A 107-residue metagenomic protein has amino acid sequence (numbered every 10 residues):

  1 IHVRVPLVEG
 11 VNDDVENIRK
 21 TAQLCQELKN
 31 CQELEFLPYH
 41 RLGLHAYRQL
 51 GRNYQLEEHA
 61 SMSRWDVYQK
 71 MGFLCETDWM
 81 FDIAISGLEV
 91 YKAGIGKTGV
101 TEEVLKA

Functional and structural regions predicted by a protein language model:
I1-L7: Short beta-strands and strand-loop turn motifs
L7-A107: Auxiliary Fe-S-binding modules of radical SAM enzymes
